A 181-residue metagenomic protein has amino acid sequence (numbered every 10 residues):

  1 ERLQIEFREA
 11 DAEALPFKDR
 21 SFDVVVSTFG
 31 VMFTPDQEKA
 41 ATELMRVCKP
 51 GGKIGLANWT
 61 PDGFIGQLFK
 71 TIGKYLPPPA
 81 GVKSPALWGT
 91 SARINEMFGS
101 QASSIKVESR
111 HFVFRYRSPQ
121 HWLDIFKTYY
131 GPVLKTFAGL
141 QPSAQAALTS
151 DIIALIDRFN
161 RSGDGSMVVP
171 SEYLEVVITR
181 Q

Functional and structural regions predicted by a protein language model:
R2-K18: Conserved SAM-binding strand-loop segment of SAM-dependent methyltransferases
A12, K18, A86-Q181: Conserved Class I S-adenosyl-L-methionine
V25-V26: Hydrophobic beta-strand segment of the Class I
F29-M32: Short catalytic micro-motifs in class I SAM-dependent methyltransferases
T34-D36: HTH DNA-binding helix-turn interface
E38-K39, M45-S118, F137: Conserved catalytic/acceptor-binding region of the Class I
